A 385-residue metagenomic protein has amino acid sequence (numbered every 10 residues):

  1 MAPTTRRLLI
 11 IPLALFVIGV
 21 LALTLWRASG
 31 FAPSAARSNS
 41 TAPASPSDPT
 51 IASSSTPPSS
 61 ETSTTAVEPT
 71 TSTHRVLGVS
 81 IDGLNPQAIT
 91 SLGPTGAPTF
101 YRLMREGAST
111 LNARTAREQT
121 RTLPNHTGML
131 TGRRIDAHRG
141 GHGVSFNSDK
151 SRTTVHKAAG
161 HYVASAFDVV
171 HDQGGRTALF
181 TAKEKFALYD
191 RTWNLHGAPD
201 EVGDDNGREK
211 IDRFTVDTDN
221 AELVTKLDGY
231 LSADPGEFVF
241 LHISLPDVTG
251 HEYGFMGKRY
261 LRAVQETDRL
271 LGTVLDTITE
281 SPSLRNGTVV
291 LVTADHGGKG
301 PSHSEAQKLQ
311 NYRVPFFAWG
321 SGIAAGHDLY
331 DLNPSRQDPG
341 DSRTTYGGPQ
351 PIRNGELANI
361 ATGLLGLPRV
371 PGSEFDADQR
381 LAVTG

Functional and structural regions predicted by a protein language model:
A2-L15, A28: N-terminal Sec-pathway targeting helices
S40-A66: Extracellular mucin-like PTS domains
V67-T73, P86-D172: Active-site nucleophile/metal-coordination loop of metallo-enzymes that catalyze phosphate/sulfate and related
G78, T99, E266-Q310: Metal-dependent active-site segment of extracytoplasmic phospho-/sulfohydrolases and closely related
A137-V216, G372: Catalytic-site neighborhoods of secreted/periplasmic enzymes that process anionic sulfate/phosphate groups
L188-R208, L227-T273: Active-site His/acidic residue clusters
Q307-G366: Substrate-binding rim/cap in mid-to-C-terminal beta-strand-loop elements of soluble/periplasmic
L367-G385: Polar, surface-exposed loop/tail segments that function as active-site lids or cofactor/substrate-recognition elements
